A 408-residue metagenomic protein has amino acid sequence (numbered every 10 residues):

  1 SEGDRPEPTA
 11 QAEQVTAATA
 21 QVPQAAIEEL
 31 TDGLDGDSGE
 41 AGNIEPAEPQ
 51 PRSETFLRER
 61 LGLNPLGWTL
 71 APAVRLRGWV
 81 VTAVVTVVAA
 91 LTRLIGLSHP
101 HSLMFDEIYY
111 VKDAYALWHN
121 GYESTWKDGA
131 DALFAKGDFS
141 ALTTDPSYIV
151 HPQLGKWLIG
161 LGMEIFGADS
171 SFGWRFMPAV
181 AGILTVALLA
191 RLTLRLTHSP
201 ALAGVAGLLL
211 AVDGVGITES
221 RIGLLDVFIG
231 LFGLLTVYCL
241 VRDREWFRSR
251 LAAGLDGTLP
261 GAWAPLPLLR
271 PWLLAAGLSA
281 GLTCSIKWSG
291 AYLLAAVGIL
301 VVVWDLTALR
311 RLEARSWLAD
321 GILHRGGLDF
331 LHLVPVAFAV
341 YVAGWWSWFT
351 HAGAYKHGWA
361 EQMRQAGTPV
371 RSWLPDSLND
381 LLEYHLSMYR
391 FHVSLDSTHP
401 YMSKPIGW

Functional and structural regions predicted by a protein language model:
S1-A352: Membrane-integral, polyisoprenol-dependent glycosyltransferases of the GT-C/oligosaccharyltransferase superfamily
R325-G407: Membrane-lumen/periplasm interface segments of specific transmembrane helices in polyprenyl phosphate-linked
